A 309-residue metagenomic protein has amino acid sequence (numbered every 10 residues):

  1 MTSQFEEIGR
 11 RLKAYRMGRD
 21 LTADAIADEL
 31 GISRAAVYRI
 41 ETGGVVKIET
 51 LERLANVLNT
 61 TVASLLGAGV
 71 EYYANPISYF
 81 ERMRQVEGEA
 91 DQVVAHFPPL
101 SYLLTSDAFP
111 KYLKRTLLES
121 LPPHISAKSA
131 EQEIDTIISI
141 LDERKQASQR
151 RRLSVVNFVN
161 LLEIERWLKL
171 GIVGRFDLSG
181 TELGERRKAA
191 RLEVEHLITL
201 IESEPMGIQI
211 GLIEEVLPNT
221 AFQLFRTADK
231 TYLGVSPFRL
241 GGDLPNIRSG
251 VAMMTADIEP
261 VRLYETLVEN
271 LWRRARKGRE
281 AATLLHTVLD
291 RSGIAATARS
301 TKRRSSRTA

Functional and structural regions predicted by a protein language model:
M1-R82: Basic, Lys/Arg-rich alpha-helical nucleic-acid-recognition elements, primarily the DNA-binding modules of transcription
E7-I8, M17-G18, A27, G31-A36 (+7 more regions): Generic alpha-helix detector with strongest preference for long hydrophobic helices that associate with membranes
S33, K47-I48, L58-T61, N75 (+4 more regions): Short, surface-exposed, charged/polar-biased interaction segments
A68-P98, S305-T308: Short, charged recognition helix plus adjacent turn of helix-turn-helix-like nucleic-acid-binding domains
H96-T308: Hydrophobic protein-protein interaction segments
